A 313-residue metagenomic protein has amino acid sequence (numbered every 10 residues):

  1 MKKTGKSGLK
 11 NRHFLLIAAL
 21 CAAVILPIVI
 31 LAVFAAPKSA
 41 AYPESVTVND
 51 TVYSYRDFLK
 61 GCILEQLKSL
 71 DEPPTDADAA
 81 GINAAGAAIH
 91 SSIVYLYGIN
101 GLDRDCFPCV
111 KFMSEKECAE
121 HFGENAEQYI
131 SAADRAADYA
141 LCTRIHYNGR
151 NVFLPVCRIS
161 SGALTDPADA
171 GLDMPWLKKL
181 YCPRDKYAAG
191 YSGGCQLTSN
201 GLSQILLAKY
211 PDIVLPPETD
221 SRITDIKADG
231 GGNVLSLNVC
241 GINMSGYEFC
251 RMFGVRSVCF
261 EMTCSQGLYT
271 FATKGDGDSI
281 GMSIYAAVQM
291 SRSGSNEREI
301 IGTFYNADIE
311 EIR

Functional and structural regions predicted by a protein language model:
M1-R313: Conserved, single-site charged/polar hotspot
